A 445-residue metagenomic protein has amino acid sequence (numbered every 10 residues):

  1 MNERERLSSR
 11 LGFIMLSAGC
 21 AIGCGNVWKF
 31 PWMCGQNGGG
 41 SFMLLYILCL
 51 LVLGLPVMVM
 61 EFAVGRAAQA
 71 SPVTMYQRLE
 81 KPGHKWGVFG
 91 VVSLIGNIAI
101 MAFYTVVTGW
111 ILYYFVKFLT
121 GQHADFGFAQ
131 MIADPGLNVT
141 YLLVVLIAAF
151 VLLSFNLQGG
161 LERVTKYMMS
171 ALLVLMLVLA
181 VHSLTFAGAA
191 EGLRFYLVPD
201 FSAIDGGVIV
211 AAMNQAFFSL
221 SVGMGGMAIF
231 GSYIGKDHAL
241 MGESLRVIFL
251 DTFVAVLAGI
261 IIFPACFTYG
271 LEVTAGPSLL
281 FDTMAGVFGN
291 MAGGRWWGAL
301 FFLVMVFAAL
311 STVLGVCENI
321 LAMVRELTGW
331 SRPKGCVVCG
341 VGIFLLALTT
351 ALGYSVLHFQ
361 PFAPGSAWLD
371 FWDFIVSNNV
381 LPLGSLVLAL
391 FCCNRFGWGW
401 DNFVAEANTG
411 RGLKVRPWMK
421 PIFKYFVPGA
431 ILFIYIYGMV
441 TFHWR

Functional and structural regions predicted by a protein language model:
M1-K29, V57-F62, R66-V88, G235-A239 (+1 more regions): Membrane-interface "cap" regions at the ends of multi-pass membrane proteins
N2-E3, L7, E162, K166-L310 (+1 more regions): Membrane-embedded translocation segments of transport machinery
E3-E5, W32-N37, A67-V92, T105-G160 (+5 more regions): Inter-helical loop and helix-membrane interface segments of multi-pass membrane transporters/permeases
S8, M15-G25, N97-T105, D134-F155 (+4 more regions): Hydrophobic, membrane-embedded alpha-helices of multi-pass small-molecule transporters
L11-C49, G225-G231, M241-L245, F249-T252 (+2 more regions): Transmembrane helix-boundary motif of multi-pass solute transporters/channels
T108-A133, I234-D237, G242, R246-V254 (+5 more regions): Helix-loop-helix connectors at the membrane interface of multi-pass transporters/channels
L310-G315, C336-Y354, D370-A405: Hydrophobic alpha-helical segments of multi-pass membrane transport proteins
P361-F362, A367-L390, G412-R445: A generic transmembrane alpha-helix motif of multi-pass inner-membrane proteins
